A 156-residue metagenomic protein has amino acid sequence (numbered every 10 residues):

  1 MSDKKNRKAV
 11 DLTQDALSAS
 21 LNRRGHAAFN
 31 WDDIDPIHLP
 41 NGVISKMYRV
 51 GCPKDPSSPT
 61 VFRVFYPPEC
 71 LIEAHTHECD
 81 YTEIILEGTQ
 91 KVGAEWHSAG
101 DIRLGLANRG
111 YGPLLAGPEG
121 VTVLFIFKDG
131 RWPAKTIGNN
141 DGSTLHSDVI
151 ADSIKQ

Functional and structural regions predicted by a protein language model:
M1-P56, D141-S143, I150-Q156: A short, N-terminal "cap"/entry segment at the start of jelly-roll beta-barrel domains of the cupin/DSBH fold
A27, F125-V149: Long, charge-rich low-complexity segments
I44, T60, Y81, E119: Residues that flank catalytic or metal-binding motifs in active/ligand-binding sites
S45-G51, D55-T76, K91, W96 (+1 more regions): Conserved short histidine dyad/triad with adjacent acidic residue
A74-I84: Short, basic/aromatic beta-hairpin or loop at an interaction surface
W96, A107-T136: Ligand-binding loop in jelly-roll beta-barrel domains
